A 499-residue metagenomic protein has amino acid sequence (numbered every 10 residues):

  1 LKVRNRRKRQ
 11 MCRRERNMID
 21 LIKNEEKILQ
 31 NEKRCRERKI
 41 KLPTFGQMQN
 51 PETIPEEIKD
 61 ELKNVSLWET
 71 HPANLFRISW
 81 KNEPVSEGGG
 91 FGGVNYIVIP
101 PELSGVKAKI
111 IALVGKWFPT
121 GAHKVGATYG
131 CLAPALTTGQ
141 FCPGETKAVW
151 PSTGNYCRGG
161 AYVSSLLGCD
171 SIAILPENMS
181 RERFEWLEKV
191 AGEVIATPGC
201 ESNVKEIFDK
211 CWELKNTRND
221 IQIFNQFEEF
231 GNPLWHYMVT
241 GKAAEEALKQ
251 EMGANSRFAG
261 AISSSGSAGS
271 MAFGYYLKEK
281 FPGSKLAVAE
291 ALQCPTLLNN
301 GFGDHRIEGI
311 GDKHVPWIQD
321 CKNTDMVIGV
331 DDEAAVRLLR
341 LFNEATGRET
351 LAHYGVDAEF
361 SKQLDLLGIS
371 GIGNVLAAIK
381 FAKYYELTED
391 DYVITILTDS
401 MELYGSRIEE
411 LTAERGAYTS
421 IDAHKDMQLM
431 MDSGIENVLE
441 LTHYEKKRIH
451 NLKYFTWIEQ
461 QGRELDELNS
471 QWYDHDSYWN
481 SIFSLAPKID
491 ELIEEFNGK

Functional and structural regions predicted by a protein language model:
L1-R16: Single conserved hydrophobic/aromatic residue that forms the stacking wall/gate of nucleotide- or nucleobase-binding
N17-K499: PLP-dependent amino-acid enzyme catalytic core
